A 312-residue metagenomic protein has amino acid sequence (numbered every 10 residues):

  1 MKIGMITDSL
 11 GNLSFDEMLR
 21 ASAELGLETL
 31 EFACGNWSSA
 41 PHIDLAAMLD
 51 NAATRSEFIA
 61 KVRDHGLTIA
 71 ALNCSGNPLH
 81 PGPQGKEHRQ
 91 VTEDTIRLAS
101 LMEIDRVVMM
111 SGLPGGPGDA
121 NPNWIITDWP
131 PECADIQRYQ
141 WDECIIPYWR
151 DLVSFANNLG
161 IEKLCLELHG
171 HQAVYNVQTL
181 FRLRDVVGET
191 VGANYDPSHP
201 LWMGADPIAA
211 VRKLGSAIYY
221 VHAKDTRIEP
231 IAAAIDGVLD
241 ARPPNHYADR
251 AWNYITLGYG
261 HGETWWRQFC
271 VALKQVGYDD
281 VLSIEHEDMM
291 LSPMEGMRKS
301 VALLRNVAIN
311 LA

Functional and structural regions predicted by a protein language model:
K2-G4, T29-E31, T68-N73, D105-V108 (+4 more regions): Structural preference for beta-strand elements that scaffold enzyme active sites
M5, S22, L30, V62 (+9 more regions): Conserved, mostly hydrophobic/aromatic
I6-L10, A33-W37, C74-N77, G112-P114 (+4 more regions): Active-site beta-loop-alpha junctions enriched in small/polar residues
E17, E24, E57, K61-H65 (+2 more regions): Active-site acidic/histidine proton-transfer and metal-coordination neighborhood in alpha/beta enzyme cores
M18-S38, E103: Catalytic domains of carbohydrate-active enzymes, especially glycoside hydrolases
A33-E57, P114-G118: Glycine-rich, proline-tolerant flexible connector loops at the mouths of alpha/beta enzymes
P41-L49, D142, V177-F181, P200-G277 (+1 more regions): Gly/Pro-rich active-site loop or hairpin
P293-A312: C-terminal helical cap(s) of enzyme catalytic domains, especially alpha/beta-barrels
